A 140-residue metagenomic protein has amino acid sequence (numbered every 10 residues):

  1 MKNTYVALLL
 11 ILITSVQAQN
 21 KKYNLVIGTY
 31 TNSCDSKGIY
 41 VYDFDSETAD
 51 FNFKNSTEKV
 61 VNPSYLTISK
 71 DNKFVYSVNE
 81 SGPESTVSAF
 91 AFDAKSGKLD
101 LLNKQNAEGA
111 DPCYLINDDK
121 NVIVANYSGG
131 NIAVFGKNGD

Functional and structural regions predicted by a protein language model:
M1-K22: Bacterial Sec-dependent N-terminal signal peptides
Q19-F44: An edge-strand/N-cap motif at the start of beta-rich repeat modules
N20-K21, I68-N72, N117-K120: Residue-level detector of Asp-centered blade-edge/turn motifs that repeat once per structural unit in beta-propeller
Y30-N32, E80-G82, Y127-G129, K137: Short loop/turn segments immediately following the C-termini of beta-strands
Y42-A49, A89-K98, F135-D140: Short loop/turn segments immediately following beta-strands, especially the blade-tip and inter-blade linker loops
N52-E58, D100-N106: A short beta-strand motif characteristic of beta-propeller blades
